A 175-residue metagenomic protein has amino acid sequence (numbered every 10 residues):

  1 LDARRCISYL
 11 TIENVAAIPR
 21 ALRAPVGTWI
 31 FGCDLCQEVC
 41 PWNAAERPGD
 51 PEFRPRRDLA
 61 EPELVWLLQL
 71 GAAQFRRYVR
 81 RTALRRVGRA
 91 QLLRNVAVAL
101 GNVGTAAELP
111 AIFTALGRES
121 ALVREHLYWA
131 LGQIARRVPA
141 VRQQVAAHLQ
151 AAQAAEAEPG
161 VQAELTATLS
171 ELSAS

Functional and structural regions predicted by a protein language model:
L1-G32, R86-V87: Ferredoxin-like iron-sulfur electron-transfer modules
L1-S8, W29-F31, L35-F53: Iron-sulfur cluster-binding cysteine motifs and their immediate structural context in ferredoxin-like electron-transfer
I7-L22, R54-A72: Short microdomains enriched in Cys/His and/or Lys/Arg
D34-C40, A44, V79, L100-A107 (+2 more regions): Alpha-helix capping/termination and helix-coil
R57-G104, E108-T114: Alpha-helical adaptor scaffolds
Q74-Y78, T105-L116, P139-Q153, S175: Amphipathic alpha-helical scaffolding segments comprising HEAT/armadillo-like alpha-solenoid repeats
R86, A90-Q91, A106, E119-L122 (+1 more regions): Alpha-helix N-cap/helix-start positions at coil->helix boundaries
L93-T105, T114, R124-R137, G160-A174: Structural detector for internal amphipathic alpha-helices that build alpha-solenoid repeat scaffolds
